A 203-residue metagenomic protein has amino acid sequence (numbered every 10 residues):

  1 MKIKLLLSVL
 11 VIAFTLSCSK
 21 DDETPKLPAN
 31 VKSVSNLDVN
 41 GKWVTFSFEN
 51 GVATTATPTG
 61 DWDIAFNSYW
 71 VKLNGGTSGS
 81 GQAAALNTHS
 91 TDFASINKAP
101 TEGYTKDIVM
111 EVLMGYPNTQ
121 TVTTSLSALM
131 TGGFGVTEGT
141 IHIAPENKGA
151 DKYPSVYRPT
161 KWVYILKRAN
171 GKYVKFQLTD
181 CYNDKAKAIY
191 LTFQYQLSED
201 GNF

Functional and structural regions predicted by a protein language model:
K2-V9: Sec-dependent signal peptide recognition, specifically the positively charged N-region followed immediately by
F14-S17: C-terminal motif of bacterial Sec signal peptides marking the signal peptidase cleavage site
K20-F203: Surface-exposed, beta-sheet-biased, low-hydrophobicity segments with strongly acidic/polar composition
